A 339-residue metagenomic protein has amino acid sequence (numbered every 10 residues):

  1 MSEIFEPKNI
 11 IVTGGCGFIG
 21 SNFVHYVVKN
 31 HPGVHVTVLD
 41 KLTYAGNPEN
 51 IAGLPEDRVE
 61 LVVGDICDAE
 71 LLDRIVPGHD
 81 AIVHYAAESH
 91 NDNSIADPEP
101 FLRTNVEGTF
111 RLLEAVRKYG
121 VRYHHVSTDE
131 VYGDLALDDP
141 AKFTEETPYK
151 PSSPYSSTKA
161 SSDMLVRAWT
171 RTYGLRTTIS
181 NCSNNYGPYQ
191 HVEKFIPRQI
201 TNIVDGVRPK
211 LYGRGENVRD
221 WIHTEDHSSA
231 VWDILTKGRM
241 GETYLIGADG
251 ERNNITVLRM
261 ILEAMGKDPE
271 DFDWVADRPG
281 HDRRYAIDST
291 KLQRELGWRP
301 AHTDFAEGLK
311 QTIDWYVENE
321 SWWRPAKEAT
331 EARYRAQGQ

Functional and structural regions predicted by a protein language model:
M1-N185, W315-N319, P325, A329-Q339: N-terminal Rossmann-like NAD(P)+-binding domain of SDR-like oxidoreductases, especially those catalyzing
I10-I11, F23, G64, A81 (+1 more regions): C-terminal substrate-binding subdomain of Rossmann-fold SDR/epimerase-dehydratase oxidoreductases
P48-I51, L135-D139, Q190-E193, T224 (+2 more regions): Short aromatic-enriched loop/helix-cap "lid" or pocket-rim segments at secondary-structure transitions that line
E70-D73, D92, E99, F110 (+6 more regions): Residues in well-ordered alpha-helical elements
E99, I200, R219: Short alpha-helical segment that forms part of, or immediately flanks, the ligand-binding pocket in carbohydrate-active
L112, V166, Q199, L292-Q293: Structural element of the ATP-grasp superfamily
P140, P151-T158, P188, V192-I196 (+1 more regions): The catalytic Tyr-centered alpha-helix of NAD(P)H-dependent dehydrogenases
S161, L165, W169, Q199 (+2 more regions): Hydrophobic alpha-helix immediately C-terminal to the catalytic Tyr-X-X-X-Lys motif of short-chain
